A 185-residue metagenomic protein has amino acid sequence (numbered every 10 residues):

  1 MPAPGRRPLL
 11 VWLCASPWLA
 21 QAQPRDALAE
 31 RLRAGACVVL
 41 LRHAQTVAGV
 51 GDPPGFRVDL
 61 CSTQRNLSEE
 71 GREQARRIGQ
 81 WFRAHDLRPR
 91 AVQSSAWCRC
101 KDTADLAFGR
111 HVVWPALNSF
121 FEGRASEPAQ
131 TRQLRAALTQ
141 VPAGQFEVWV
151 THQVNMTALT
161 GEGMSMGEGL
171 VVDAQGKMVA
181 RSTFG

Functional and structural regions predicted by a protein language model:
M1-C14: N-terminal secretory signal peptides and thylakoid transit peptides that target proteins across membranes
L13-A22: Hydrophobic h-region of N-terminal signal peptides that target proteins for export in Gram-negative bacteria
P24-R124, R132, E162-G185: Active-site-proximal alpha-helix that buttresses catalytic centers in soluble enzyme cores
A36-V38, A143-T151: Generic beta-sheet signal
H85-L87, V141-G144: Glycine-rich phosphate-binding loop signature in dinucleotide/nucleotide-binding domains
T131-Q140: A short, acidic, amphipathic alpha-helical segment used as a generic capping/interface helix at domain edges
